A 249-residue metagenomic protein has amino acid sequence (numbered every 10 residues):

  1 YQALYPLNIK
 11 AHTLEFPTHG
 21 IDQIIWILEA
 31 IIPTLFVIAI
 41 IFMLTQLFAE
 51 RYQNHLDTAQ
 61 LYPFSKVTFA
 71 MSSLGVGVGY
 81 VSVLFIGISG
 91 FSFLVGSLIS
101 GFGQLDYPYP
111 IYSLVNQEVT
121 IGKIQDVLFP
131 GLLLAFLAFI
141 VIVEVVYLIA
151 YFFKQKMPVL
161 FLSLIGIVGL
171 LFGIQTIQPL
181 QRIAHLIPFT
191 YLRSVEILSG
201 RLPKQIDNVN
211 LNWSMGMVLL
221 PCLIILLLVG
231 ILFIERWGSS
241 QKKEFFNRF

Functional and structural regions predicted by a protein language model:
A3-A49, M71-V143, Y147, Y151 (+2 more regions): Secretory targeting signals
L7-Q23, G101-D126, M157-F161, G166-F249: Terminal transmembrane helical anchor/hairpin motif
L44-Y62: Transmembrane helix boundary and interhelical loop/hinge segments in multi-pass membrane proteins
H55-L56, E144, L160: Transmembrane alpha-helix boundary/hinge residues in polytopic small-molecule transporters
T58-A59, V76-G77, I167: Active-site micro-motifs of SAM-dependent methyltransferase domains
A59, F69, V159-L160: Alpha-helical transmembrane segments and their helix-entry boundary regions
S65-K66: Short coil/turn motifs that cap or connect alpha-helices
